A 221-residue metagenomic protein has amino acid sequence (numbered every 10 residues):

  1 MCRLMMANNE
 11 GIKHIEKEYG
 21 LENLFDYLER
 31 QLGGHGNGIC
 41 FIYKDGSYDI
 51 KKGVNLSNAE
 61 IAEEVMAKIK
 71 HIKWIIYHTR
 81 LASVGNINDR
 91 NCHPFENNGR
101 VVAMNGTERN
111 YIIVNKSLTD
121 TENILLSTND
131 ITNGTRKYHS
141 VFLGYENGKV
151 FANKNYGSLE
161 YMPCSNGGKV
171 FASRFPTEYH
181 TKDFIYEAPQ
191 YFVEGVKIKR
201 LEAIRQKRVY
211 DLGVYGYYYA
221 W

Functional and structural regions predicted by a protein language model:
M1-W221: Conserved short alpha-helical segments that host acidic/polar catalytic motifs at enzyme active sites
